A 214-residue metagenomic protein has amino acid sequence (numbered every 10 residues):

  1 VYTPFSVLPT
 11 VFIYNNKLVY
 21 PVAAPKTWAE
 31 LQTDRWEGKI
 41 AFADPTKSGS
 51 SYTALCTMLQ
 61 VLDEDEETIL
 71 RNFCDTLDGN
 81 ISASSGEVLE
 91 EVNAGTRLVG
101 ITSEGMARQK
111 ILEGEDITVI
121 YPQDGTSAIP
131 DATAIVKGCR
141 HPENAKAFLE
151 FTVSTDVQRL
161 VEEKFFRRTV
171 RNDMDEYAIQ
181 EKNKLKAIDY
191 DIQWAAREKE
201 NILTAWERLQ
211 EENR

Functional and structural regions predicted by a protein language model:
V1-T96: Extracytoplasmic ligand-binding site segments that recognize negatively charged/polar headgroups
I13-L18, I129-H141, L160-V161: A bilobed periplasmic-binding-protein/Venus flytrap-type ligand-binding module shared by bacterial periplasmic
G38-T46, F151-D175: Periplasmic-binding protein-like
L70-D75, I81-S82, E113-C139: Periplasmic-binding protein-like
V88, G105-A107, V157: Alpha-helix capping/helix-boundary segments
N93, L98-D116: A ligand-binding cleft/hinge motif common to bilobed small-molecule-binding domains
F148: Substrate/cofactor-recognition hotspot
A178-R214: Extracellular/periplasmic bilobal clamshell ligand-binding domains
